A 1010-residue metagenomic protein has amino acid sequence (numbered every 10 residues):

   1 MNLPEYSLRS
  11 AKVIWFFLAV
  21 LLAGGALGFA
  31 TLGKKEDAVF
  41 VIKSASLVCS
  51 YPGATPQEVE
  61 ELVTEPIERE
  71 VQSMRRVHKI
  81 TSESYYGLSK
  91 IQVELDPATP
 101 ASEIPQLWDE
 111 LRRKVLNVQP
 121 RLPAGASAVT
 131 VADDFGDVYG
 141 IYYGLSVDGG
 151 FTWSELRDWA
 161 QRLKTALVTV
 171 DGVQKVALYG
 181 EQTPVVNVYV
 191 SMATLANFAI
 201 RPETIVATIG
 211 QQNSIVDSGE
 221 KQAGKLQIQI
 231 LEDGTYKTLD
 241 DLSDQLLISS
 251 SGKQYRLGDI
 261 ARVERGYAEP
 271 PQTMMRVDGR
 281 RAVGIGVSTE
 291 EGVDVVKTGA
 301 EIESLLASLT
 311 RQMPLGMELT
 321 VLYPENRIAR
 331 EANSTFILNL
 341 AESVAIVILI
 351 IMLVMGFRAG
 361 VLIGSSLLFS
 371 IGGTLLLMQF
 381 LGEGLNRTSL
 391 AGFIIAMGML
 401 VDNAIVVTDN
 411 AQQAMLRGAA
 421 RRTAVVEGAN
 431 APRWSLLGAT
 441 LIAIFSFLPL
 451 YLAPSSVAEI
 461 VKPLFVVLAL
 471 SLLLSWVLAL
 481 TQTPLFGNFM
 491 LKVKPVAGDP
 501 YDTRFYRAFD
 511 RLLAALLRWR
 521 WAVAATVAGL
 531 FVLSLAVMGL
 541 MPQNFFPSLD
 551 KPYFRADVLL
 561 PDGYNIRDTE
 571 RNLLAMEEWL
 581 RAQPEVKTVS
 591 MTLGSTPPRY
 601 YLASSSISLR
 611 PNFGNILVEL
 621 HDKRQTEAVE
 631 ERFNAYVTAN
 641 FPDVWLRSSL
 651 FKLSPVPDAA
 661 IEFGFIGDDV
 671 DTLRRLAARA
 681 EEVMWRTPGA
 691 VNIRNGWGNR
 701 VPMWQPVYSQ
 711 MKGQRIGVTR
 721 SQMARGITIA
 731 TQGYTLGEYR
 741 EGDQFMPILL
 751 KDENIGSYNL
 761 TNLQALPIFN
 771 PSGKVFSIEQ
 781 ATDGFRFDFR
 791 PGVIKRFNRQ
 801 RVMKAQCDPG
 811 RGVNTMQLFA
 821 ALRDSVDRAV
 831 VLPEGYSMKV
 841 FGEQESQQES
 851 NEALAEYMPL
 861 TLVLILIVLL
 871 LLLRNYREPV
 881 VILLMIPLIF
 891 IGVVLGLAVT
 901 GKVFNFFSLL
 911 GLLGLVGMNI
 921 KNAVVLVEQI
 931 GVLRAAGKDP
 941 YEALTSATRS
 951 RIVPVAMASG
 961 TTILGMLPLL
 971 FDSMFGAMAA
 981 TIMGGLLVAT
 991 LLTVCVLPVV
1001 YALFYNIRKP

Functional and structural regions predicted by a protein language model:
M1-E110, K114-V115, Q272-R624, R632 (+3 more regions): Hydrophobic regular secondary-structure detector
P4-S7, K12, A30, K34 (+15 more regions): A structural signal for conserved, well-ordered secondary-structure elements that form binding/interaction cores
Y6, V48, Q119, A166-A345 (+5 more regions): Extracytoplasmic/periplasmic membrane-proximal domains and adjacent transmembrane bundles of envelope biogenesis
L122, V131, F135, A160 (+5 more regions): Generic hydrophobic, helix-prone segments enriched in Leu/Val/Ile
T152, N386, T503, D622 (+7 more regions): Alpha-helix initiation/capping motif
